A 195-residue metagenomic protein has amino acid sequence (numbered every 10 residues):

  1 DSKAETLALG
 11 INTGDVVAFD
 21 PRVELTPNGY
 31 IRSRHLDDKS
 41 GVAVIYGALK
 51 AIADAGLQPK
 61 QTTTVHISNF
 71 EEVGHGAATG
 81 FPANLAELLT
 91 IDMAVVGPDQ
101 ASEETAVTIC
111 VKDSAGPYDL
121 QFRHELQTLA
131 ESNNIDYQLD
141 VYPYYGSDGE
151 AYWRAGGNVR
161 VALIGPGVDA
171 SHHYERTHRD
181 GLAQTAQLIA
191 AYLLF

Functional and structural regions predicted by a protein language model:
D1-F195: N-terminal hydrophobic/helix-forming segments and targeting peptides
